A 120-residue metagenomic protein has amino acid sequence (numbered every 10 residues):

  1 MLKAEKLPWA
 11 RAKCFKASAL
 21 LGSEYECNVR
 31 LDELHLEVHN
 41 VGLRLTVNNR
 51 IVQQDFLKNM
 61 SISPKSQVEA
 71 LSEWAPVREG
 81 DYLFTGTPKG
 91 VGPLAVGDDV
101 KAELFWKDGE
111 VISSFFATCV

Functional and structural regions predicted by a protein language model:
M1-Y82, G90-V120: Catalytic-core "active-site belt" of small-molecule-metabolizing enzymes, emphasizing His/Asp/Glu-rich regions
